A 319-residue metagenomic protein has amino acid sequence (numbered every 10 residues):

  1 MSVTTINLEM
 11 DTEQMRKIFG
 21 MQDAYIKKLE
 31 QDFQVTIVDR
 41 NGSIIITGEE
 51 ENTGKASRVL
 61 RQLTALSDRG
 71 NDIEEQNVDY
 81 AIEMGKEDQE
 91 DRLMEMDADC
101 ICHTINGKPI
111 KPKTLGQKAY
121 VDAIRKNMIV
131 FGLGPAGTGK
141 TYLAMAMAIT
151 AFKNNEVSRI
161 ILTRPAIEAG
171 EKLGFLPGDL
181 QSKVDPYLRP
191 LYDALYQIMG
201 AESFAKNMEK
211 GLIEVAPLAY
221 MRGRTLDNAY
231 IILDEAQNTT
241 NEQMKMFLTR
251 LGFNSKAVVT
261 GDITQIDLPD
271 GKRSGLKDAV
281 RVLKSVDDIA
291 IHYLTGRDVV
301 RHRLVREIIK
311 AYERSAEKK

Functional and structural regions predicted by a protein language model:
M1-K17: Short glycine-/aliphatic-rich beta-strand segments at the starts of folded cytosolic domains
Q14-Q31: Short amphipathic alpha-helix segments
I18, A56-V59, M244: Hydrophobic side chains in well-ordered alpha-helices
K27, F33-T36, R40-G42: Compact, well-ordered interaction domains used in eukaryotic information-processing assemblies
V38-D97: Interdomain "pre-motor" coupling segment immediately N-terminal to P-loop NTPase/helicase cores
E87-K108, P112-L115: Conserved loop-to-helix interface motifs that mediate assembly, gating, or partner/ligand docking in ancient ring
I105-Q117, A123-L233, Q237-K319: Conserved helicase motor core of SF1/SF2 NTP-dependent helicases
